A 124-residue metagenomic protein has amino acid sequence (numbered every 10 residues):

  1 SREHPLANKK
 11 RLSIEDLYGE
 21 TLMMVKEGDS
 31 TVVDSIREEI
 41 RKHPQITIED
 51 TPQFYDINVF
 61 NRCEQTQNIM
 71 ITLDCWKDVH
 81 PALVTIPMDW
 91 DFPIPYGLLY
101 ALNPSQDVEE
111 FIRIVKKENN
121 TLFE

Functional and structural regions predicted by a protein language model:
S1, P5, I69, P95-L99: Residues embedded in well-ordered beta-strands
S1-G19, C75-A82: Acidic, Gly/Pro-rich loop/turn segments at junctions of secondary structure
S1-R2, K26, P52, P87-D89 (+1 more regions): Residues at the C-termini of beta-strands that transition into short coil/loop
E3-S13, S30, W90-F92, N103-E110: Short helix-loop capping/hinge motifs at secondary-structure junctions, enriched in acidic/polar residues
L6, I14, G19-P44, V108: Secondary-structure junction motif
Y18-G19, E64-T66, P81, F92-I94: Residue-level preference for short coil/turn positions at secondary-structure junctions
E27-V84: Hydrophobic hinge/microswitch elements
W76, T85-E124: A late-sequence structural motif
